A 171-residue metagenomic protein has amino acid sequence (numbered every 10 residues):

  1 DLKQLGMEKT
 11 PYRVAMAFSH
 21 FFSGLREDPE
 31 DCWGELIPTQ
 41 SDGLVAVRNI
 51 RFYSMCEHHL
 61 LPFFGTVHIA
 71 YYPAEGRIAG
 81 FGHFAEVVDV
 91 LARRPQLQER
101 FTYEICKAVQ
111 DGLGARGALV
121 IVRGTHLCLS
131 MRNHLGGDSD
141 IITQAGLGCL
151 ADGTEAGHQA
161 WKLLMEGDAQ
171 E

Functional and structural regions predicted by a protein language model:
D1-E171: A domain-level signal for the structural core that forms small-molecule/cofactor-binding pockets and catalytic centers
